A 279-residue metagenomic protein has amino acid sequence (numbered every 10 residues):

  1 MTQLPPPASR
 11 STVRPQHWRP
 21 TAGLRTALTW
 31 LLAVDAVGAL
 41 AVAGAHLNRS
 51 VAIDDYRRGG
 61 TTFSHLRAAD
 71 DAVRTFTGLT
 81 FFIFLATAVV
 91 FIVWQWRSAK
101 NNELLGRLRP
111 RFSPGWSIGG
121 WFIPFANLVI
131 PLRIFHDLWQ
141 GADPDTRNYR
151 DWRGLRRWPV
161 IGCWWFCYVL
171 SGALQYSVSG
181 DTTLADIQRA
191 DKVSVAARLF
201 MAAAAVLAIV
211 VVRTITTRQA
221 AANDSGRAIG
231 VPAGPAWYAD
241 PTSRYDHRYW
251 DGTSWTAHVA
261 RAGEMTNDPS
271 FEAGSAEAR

Functional and structural regions predicted by a protein language model:
M1-S9, E272-R279: Short, intrinsically disordered terminal tails adjacent to the first/last structured region
T2-D70, V90-G119, A126-V169, V178-A190 (+3 more regions): Membrane-interface extramembranous regions at the lipid-water interface
H65-F84: Interfacial helix-start motif at the membrane-water boundary
L85-V89, R198-A202: Residue-level hotspots within the lipid-embedded alpha helices of multi-pass solute transporters
G172-L174: Hydrophobic core of alpha-helical transmembrane segments in multi-pass integral membrane proteins
A190-F200: Membrane-interface transmembrane-helix boundary segments in multi-pass integral membrane proteins
G230-A278: Signature of WW domains and closely related Tyr/Trp-rich beta-sheet microdomains in eukaryotic regulatory proteins
